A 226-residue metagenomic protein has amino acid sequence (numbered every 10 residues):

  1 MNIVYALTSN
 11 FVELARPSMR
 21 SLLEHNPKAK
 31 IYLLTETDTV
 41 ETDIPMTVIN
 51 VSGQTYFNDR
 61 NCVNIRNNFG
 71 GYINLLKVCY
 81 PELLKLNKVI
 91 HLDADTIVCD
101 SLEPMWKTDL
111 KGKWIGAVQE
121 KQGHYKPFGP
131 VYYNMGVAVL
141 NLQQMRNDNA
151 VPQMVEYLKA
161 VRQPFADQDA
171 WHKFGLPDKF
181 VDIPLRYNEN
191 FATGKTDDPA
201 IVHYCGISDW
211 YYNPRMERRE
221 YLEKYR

Functional and structural regions predicted by a protein language model:
M1-P17, L33, M135, L140-R226: A glycosyltransferase accessory/donor-loop signature
N2-V4, K30-L33, T47, I90: A structural signal for isolated positions on well-ordered beta-strands in alpha/beta enzyme cores
S21-A29: Short, acidic, metal-binding catalytic loop of nucleotide-sugar glycosyltransferases
I31-E36, A117: Short internal beta-strands
T35-V40, L102, K121, R186-E189: Short, polar loop motifs at secondary-structure junctions
T39-P45, K107-L110, K195: Short loop/helix-cap segments at secondary-structure boundaries that form the rim of catalytic
E41-L83: Active-site-proximal specificity loops/subdomain of glycosyltransferases
I73-Q122, F128-Y132, A138-L140: GT-A fold catalytic core of metal-dependent nucleotide-sugar glycosyltransferases, centered on the diacidic
